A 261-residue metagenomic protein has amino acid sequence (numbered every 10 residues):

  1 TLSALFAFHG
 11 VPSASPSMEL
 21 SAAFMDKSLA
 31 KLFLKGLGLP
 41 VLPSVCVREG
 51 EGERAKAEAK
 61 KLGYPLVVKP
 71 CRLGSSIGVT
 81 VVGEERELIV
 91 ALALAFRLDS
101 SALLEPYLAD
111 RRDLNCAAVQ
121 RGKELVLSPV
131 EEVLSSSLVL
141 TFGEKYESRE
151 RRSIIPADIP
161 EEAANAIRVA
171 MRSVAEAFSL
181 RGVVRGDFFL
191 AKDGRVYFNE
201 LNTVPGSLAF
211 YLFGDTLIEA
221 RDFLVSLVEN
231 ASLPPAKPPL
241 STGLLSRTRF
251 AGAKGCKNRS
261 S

Functional and structural regions predicted by a protein language model:
T1-M25, P40-P43: A short, GP-enriched loop/loop-strand-helix hinge that lies immediately N-terminal to, or at the N-terminal rim
A4, F8, L32, A57 (+3 more regions): Surface-exposed charge patches
S13, S44, V68, L104 (+2 more regions): Generic preference for hydrophobic
A14-P16, S76, R152-I154, S207-Y211: Short small-residue beta-strand/loop micro-motif enriched in glycine and branched aliphatics
A22-D110, R168: Active-site nucleotide/adenylate-binding loops and adjacent lid/helix of ATP-dependent enzymes
K35-G38, D158-S261: ATP-dependent carboxylate activation and anion-phosphoryl transfer catalytic cores that bind Mg-ATP to form
G83-E162, L190-V196: Phosphate-binding site of ATP-dependent enzymes
